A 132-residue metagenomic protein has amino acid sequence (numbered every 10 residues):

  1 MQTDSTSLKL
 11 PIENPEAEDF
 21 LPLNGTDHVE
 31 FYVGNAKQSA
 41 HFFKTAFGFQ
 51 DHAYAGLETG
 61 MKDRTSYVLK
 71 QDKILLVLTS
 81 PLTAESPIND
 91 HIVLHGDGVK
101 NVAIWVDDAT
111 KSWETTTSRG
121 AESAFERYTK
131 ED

Functional and structural regions predicted by a protein language model:
L8-P11, L21-N24, E30-L75, S118-R119 (+1 more regions): Core segments of cupin and vicinal oxygen chelate
E13-E16: Long, low-complexity, Ser/Thr/Gly/Pro-rich intrinsically disordered segments that act as flexible linkers and assembly
N24-N35, Y67, P87-S112: Vicinal oxygen chelate
F43, L76, I92-D132: Hydrophobic or amphipathic alpha-helical targeting/insertion segments
T59-M61, A84-P87: Flexible loop/turn segments at secondary-structure boundaries
K70-D72, T79-A84: Acidic/polar, low-complexity linker and loop regions
